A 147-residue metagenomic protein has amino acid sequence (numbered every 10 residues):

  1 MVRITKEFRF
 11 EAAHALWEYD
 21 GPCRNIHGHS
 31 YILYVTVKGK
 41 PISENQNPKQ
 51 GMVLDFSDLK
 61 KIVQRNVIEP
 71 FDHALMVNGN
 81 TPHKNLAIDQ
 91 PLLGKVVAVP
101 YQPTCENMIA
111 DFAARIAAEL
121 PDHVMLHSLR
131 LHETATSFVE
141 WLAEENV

Functional and structural regions predicted by a protein language model:
M1-V147: Charge-rich, low-complexity N-terminal segments
